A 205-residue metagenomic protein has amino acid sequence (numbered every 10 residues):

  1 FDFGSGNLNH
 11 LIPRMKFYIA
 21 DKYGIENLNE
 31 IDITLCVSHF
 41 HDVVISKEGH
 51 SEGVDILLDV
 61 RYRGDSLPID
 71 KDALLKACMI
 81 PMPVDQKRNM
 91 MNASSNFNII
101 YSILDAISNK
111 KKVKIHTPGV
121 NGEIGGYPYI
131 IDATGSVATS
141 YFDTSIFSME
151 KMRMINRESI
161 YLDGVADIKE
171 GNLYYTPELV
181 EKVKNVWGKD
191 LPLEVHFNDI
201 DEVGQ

Functional and structural regions predicted by a protein language model:
F1-E26: Glycine-/Pro-rich loop/turn segments that contact NAD(P) or position catalytic residues in Rossmann-like domains
D21-Q205: Long, compositionally biased stretches enriched for glycine and/or charged residues
